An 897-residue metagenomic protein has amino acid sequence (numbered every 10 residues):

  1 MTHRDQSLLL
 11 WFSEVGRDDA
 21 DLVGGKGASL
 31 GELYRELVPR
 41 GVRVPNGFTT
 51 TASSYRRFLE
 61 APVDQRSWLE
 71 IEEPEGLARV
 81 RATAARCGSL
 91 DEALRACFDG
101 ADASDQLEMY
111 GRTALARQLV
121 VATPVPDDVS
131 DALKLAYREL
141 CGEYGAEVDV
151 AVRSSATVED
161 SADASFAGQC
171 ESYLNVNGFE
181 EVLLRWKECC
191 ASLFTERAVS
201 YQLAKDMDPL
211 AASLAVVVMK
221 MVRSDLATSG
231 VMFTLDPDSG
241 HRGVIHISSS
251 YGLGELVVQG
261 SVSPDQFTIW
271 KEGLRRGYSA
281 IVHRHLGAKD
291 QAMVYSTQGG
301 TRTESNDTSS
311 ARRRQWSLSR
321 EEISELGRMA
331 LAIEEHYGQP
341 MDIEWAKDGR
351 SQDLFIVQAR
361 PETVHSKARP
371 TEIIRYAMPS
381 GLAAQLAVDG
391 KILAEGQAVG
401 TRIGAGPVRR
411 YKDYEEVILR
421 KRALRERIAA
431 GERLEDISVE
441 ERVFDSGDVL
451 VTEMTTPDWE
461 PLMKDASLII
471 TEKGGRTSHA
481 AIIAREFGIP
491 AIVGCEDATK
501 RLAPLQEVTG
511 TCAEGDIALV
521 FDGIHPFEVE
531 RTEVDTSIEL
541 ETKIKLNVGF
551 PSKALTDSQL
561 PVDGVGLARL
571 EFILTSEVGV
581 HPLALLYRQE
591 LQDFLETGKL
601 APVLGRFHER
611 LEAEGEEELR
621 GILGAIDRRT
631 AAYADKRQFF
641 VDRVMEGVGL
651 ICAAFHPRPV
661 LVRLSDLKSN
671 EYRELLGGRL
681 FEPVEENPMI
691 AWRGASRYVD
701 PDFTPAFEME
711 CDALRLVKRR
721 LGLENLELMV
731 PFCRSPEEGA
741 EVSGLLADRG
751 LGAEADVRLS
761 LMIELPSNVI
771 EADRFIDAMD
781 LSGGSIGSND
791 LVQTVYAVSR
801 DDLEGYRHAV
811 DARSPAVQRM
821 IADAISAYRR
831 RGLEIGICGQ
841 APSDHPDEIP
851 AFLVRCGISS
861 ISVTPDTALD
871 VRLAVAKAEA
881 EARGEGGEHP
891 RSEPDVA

Functional and structural regions predicted by a protein language model:
M1-V217, R313-E321, L326-M329, E334 (+11 more regions): N-terminal beta-alpha lobe that positions the nucleotide/phosphoryl donor in ATP/NTP-coupled carboxylate activation
P74-L115, H283-R284, S296, L586-A634: Charged, glycine/proline-rich intrinsically disordered loops and linkers
G145, D149-A151, A156-F166, Y173-L174 (+3 more regions): Conserved alpha/beta-domain cores
F166-S200, S224-G300, V357-D389, A466-E472 (+6 more regions): Extended active-site and interfacial segments that coordinate phosphate-rich ligands in large catalytic machineries
G168, G338-T363: Conserved metal-phosphate-binding beta-hairpin within the catalytic cores of diverse ATP-dependent phosphoryl-transfer
V244-D342, K347-R350, V388-A394, V417-L419 (+5 more regions): Conserved catalytic alpha/beta cores of large enzymes that bind or transform nucleotide phosphates and polynucleotides
R350, V357, P361-I374, A383 (+4 more regions): Acidic, glycine-rich flexible loop/linker segments
